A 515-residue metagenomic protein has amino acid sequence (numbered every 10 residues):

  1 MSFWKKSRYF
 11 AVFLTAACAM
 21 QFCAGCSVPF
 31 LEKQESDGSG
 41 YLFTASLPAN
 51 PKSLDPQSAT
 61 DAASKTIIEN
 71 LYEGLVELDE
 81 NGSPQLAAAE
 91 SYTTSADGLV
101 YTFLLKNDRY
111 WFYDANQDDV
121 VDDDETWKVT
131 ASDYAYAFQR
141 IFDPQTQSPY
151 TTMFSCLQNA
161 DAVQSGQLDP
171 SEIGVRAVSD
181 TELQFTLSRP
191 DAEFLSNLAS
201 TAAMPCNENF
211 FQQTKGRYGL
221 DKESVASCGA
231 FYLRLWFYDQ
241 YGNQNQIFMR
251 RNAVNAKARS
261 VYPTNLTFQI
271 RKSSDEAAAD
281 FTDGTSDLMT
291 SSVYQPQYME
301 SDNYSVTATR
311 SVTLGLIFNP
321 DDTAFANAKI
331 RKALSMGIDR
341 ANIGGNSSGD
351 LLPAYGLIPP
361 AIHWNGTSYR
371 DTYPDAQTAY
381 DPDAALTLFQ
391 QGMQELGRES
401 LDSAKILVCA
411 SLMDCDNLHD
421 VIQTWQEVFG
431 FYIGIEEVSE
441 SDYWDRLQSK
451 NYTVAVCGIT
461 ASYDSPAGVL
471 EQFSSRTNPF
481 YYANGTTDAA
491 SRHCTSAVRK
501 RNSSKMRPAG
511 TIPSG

Functional and structural regions predicted by a protein language model:
S46-D97, L104, A226: N-terminal lobe/hinge region of extracytoplasmic solute-binding protein
E90-T152, Q184, A324-A326: Aromatic- and charge-enriched surface segment that lines or borders ligand/interaction sites
S132-Y136, D180-T186, T264-N265, V312-P360 (+2 more regions): Alpha-helical secondary-structure segments
P170-E172, R176, D180-T181, T186-N265 (+1 more regions): Gly/Pro-rich hinge or "lid" segments in bacterial periplasmic/extracellular proteins
G242-Q244, Q391-A461: Ligand/substrate-recognition segments at binding pockets and active sites
M249-M299: Ligand-site clamp/hinge motif
L351-G392, M413-C415: Structural transition elements
A376-T378, G434-Y443, G468-G515: Extracytoplasmic/peripheral linker and loop segments enriched in polar/acidic and small residues with frequent Thr/Pro
